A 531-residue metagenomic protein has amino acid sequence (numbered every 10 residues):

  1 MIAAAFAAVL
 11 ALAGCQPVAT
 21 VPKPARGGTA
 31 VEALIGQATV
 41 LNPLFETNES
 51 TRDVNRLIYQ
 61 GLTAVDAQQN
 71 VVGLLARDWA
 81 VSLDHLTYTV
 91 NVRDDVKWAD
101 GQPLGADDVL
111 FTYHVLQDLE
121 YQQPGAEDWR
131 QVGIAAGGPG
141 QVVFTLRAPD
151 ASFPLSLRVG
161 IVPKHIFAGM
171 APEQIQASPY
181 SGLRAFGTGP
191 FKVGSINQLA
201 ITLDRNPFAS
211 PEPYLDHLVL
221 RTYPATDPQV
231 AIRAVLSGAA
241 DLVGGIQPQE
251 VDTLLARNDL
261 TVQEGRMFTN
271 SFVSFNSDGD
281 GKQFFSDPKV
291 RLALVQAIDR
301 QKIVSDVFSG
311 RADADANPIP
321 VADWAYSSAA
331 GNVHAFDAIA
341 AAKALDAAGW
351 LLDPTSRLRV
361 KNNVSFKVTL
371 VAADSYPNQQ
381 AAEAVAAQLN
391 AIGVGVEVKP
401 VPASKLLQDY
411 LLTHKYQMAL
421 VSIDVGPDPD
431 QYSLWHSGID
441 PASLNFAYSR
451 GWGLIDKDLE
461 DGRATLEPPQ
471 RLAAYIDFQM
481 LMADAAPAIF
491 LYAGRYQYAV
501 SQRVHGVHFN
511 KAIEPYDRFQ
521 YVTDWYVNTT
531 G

Functional and structural regions predicted by a protein language model:
A33-L83, H114, F186-G187: N-terminal lobe/hinge region of extracytoplasmic solute-binding protein
R77-Q122, V143-T145, A231-A234, F284: Aromatic- and charge-enriched surface segment that lines or borders ligand/interaction sites
G125-M170: Surface-exposed binding/hinge segments that line and control ligand-binding clefts or catalytic entry sites
V159-P213, H217, A338, K343 (+1 more regions): Gly/Pro-rich hinge or "lid" segments in bacterial periplasmic/extracellular proteins
P179, P207-T253, A386, G395-E397: Ligand-site clamp/hinge motif
Q198, L351-V425: Ligand/substrate-recognition segments at binding pockets and active sites
R205, A297-S328, Y376-A386, L407-G531: Detector for C-terminal structural segments
A314-P354, A373-Q380: Structural transition elements
